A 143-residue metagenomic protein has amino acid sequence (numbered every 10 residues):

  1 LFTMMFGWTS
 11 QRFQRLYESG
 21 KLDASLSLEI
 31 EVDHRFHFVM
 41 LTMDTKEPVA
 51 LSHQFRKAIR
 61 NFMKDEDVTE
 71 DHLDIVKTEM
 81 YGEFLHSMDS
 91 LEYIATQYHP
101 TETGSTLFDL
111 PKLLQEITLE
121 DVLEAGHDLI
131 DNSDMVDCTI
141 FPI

Functional and structural regions predicted by a protein language model:
L1-Q11: His/Glu-based metal-binding/catalytic segments typifying zinc-dependent metallopeptidases
M4, A58, A125-D128: Generic, well-ordered alpha-helical scaffold segments in large soluble proteins
G7-W8, S27-S87: M16/insulysin-pitrilysin zinc metalloprotease superfamily fold
Q11-Q14, A24-L28: Acidic/polar loop patches that form or flank catalytic/metal-binding clefts of enzymes that bind anionic ligands
S19-S27, E120-L123: Short amphipathic beta-strand starts and helix->beta connectors
K21-S25, F36-F38, N132-M135: Active-site lining segments that contact anionic ligands and/or coordinate catalytic metals
V76-I143: C-terminal regions of mature proteins
